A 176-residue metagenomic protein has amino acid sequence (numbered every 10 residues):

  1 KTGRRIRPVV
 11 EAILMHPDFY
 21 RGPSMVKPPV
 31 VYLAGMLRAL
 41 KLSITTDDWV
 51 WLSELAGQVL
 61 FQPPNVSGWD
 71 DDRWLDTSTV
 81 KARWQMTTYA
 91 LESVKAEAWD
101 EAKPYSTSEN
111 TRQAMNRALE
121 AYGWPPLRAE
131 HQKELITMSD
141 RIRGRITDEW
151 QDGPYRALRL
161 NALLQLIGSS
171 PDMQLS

Functional and structural regions predicted by a protein language model:
K1, R7-S176: Flexible, low-complexity segments enriched for small/polar residues
